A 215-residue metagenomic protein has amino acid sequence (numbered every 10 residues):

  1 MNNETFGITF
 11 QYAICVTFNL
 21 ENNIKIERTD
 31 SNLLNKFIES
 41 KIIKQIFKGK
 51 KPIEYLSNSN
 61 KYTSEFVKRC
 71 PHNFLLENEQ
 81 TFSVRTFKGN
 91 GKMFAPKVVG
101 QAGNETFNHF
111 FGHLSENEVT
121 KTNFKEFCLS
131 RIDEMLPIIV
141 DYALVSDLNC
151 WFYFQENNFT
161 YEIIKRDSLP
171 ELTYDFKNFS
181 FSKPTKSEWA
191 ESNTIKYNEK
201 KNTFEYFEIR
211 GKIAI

Functional and structural regions predicted by a protein language model:
M1-I215: Nucleic-acid endonuclease domains
